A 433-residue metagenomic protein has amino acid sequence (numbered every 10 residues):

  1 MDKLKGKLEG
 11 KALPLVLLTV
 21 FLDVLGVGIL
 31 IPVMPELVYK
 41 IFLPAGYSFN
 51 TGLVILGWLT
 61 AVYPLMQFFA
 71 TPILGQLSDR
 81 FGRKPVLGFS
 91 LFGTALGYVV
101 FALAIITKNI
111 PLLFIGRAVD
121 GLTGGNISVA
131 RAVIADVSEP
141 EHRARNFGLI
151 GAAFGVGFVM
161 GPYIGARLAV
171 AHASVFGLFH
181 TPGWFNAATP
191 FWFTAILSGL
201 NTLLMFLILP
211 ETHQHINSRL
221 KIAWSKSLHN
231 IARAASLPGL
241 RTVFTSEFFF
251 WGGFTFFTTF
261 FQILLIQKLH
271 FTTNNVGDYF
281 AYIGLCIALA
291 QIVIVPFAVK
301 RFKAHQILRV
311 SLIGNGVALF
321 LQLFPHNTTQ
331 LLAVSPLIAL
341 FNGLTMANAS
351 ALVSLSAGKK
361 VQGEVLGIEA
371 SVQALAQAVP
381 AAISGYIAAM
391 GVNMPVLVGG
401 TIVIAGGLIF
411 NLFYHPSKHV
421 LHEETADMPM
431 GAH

Functional and structural regions predicted by a protein language model:
D2-G10, P210-S246, K268, M428-H433: Juxtamembrane intracellular "pre-TM" segments in multi-pass secondary transporters
F21, G97, I110-G125, Q330-L344: Hydrophobic core of transmembrane alpha-helices in multi-pass small-molecule transporters, especially MFS/SLC-type
P32-L53, T259-V276: Short amphipathic helix-loop junctions that connect adjacent transmembrane helices in Major Facilitator Superfamily/SLC
F69-G82, A290-A304, A388: Helix-to-loop junctions at the C-terminal end of transmembrane segments in multipass secondary transporters
F92-T107, I313-H326: C-terminal ends and interior cores of transmembrane alpha-helices in multi-pass membrane transporters/permeases
F114-G155: Cytoplasmic helix-loop-helix junction between adjacent transmembrane helices in 12-TM secondary transporters
I196-H215, I409-Y414: C-terminal membrane-cytosol helix-exit motif in multi-pass small-molecule transporters
H305-A349: C-terminal transmembrane helical hairpin of 12-TM major facilitator-type secondary transporters
